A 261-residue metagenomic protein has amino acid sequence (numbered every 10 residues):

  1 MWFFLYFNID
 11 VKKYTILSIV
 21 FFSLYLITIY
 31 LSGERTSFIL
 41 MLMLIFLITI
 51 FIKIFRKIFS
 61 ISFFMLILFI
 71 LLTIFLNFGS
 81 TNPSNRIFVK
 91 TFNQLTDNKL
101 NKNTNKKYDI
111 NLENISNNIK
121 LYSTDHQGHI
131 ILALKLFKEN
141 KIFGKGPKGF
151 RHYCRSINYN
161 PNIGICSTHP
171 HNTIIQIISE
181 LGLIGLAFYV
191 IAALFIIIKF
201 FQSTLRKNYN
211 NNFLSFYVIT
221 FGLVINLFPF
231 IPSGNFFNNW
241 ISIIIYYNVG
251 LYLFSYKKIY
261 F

Functional and structural regions predicted by a protein language model:
M1-F55, S62-F69, F195, K199-Q202 (+2 more regions): Alpha-helical transmembrane segments of multi-pass inner-membrane proteins
F7-S18, I52-F64, N82, D97-K106 (+2 more regions): Short, Lys/Arg-enriched, disordered terminal segments
N8, T49-I50, F55-F59, N160 (+1 more regions): Hydrophobic transmembrane alpha-helices and their immediate junctions
T15-F22, R35-L42, I61, I177-V190 (+3 more regions): Alpha-helical transmembrane segments of integral membrane proteins
Y30-L40, S167-N172, F230-I244: Membrane-interface catalytic loops of GT-C/OST-like multi-pass glycosylation enzymes that act
L31-S32, I52-N117, I131-E139, P147: A membrane-periplasm/extracellular boundary helix in multi-pass inner-membrane enzymes that assemble envelope glycans
I45-F46, A192, F216-F261: Transmembrane alpha-helices of multi-pass inner-membrane enzymes
K106-L181: Long extracytoplasmic/lumenal interhelical loops at the membrane interface of multi-pass membrane proteins
